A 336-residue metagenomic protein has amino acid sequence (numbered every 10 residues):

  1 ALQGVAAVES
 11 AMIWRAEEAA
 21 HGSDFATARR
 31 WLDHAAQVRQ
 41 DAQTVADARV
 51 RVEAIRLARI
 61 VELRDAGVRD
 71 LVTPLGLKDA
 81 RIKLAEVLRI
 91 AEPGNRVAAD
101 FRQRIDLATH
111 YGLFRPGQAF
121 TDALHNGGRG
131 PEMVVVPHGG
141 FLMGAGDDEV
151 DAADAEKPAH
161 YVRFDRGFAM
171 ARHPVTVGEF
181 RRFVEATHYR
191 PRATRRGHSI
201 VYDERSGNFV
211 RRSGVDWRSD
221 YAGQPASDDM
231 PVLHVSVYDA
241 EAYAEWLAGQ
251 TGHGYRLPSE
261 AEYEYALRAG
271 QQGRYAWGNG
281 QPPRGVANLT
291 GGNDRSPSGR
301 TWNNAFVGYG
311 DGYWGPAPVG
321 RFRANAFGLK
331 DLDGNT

Functional and structural regions predicted by a protein language model:
V5-V8, R59: Residues that mark the junctions of alpha-helical repeat units in TPR/alpha-solenoid scaffolds
A7, A11-D24: Short coil/linker segments at helix-helix boundaries
M12, R39, A91-E92: Alpha-helical junction/boundary sensor with strong preference for TPR arrays
E18, R30, T44-G214, Y238: Short, compositionally biased
S23-T27, Q40, P74-L75: Short helix-adjacent coil turns
R29-Q43: Short, charge-rich, low-complexity alpha-helical interaction segments
L142, G146-D151, R190, R195-T336: Functional-site microenvironments in short loops/helix caps that host divalent-cation chemistry
